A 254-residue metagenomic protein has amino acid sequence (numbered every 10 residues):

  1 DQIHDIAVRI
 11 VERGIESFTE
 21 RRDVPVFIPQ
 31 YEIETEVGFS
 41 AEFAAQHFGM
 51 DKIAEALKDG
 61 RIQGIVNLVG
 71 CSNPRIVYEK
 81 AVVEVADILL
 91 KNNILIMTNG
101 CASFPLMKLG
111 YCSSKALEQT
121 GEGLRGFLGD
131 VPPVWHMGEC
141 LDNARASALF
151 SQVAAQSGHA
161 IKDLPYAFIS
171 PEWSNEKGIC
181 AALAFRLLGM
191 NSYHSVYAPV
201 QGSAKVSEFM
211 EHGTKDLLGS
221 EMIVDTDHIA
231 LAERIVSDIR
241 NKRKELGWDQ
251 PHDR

Functional and structural regions predicted by a protein language model:
D1-R254: Anaerobic metallocofactor- and corrinoid-dependent redox/one-carbon enzyme cores, especially those from methanogenesis
